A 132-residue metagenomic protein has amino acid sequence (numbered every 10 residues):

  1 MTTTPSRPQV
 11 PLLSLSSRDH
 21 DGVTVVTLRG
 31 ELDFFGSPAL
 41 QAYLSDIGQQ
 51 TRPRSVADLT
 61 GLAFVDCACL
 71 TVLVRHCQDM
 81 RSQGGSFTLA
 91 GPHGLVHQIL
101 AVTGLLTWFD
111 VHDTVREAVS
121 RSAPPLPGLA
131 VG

Functional and structural regions predicted by a protein language model:
T2-A42, G61: STAS-typified acidic loop motif
P5-Q9, D113-G132: Short, charged, intrinsically disordered terminal tails
L13-S14, T71-V74, A130: Compositionally biased amphipathic helical and low-complexity segments enriched in hydrophobic
H20-D21, T60, P92, R116: Conserved catalytic submotifs in the C-terminal HATPase_c
G22, L105-W108, T114: Glycine-centered tight turns that cap/initiate beta-strands
T27, L44, L62-F64, E117 (+1 more regions): Secondary-structure boundary/capping motif
F34-F109: Amphipathic alpha-helical interaction surfaces in cytosolic regulatory modules
